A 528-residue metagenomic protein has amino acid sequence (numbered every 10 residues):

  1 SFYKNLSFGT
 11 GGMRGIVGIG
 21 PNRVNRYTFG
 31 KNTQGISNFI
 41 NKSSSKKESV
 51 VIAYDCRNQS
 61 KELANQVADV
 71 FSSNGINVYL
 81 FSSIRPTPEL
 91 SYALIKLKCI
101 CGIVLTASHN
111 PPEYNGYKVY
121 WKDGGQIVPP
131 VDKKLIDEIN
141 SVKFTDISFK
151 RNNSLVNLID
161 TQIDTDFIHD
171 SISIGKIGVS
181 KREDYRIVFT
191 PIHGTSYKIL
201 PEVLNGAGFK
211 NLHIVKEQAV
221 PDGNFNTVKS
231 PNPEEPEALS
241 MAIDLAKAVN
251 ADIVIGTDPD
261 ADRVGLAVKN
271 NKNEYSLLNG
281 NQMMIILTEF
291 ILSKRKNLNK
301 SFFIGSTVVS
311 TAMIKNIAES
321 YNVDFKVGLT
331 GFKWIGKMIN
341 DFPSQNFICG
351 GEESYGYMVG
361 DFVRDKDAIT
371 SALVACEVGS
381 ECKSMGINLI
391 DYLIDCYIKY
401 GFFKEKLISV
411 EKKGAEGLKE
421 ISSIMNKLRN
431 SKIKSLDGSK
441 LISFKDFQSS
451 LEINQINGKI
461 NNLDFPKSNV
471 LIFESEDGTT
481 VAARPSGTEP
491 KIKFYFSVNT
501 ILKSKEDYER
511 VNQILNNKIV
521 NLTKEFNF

Functional and structural regions predicted by a protein language model:
S1-V67, N74, N157-D184, T195: An N-terminal, well-structured beta->alpha segment
F2, L6, N115-S240, L245-A246: Gly/Ser/Thr-enriched, mixed-charge loops and adjacent short helices that form phosphate/oxyanion-binding elements
F2-N22, A107-S108, P191-V203, P259 (+3 more regions): Conserved phosphate/anionic-ligand binding catalytic regions in large, soluble enzymes, centered on
V51-Y114, K210-G265: N-terminal small/polar loop signature for handling phosphorylated ligands or for N-terminal nucleophile
K61-Q66, S91-I95, E113-V119, S148 (+8 more regions): Short acidic, glycine/serine/threonine-rich loops at helix termini
K122-G125, D137, K143, D244-S306 (+1 more regions): Replace "Mg2+/Mn2+-dependent" with "divalent metal-dependent
K247, A251-I253, E274, K294 (+3 more regions): Phosphate-binding and adjacent anionic-ligand microenvironments
